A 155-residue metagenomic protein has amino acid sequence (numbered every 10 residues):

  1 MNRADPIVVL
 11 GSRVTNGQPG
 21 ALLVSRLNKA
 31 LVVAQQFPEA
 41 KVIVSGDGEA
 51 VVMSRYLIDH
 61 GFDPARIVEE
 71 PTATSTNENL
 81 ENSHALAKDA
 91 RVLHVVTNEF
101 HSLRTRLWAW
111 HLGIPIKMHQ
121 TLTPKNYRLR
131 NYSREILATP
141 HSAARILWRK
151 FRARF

Functional and structural regions predicted by a protein language model:
M1-Y132: A structural signal for short, hydrophobic/glycine-enriched beta-strand patches
R128-F155: A transmembrane-helix-recognition feature enriched in membrane-embedded lipid enzymes and envelope glyco-/phospholipid
